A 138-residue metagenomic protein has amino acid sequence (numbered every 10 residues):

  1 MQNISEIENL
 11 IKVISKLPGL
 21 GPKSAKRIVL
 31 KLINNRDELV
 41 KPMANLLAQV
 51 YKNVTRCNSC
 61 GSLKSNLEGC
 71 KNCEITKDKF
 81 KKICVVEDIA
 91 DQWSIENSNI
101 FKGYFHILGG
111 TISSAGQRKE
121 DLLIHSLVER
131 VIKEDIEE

Functional and structural regions predicted by a protein language model:
M1, V13, R130-E134: Post-transcriptional modification and biogenesis factors for structured RNAs of the translation apparatus
Q2-I7, K16, K26-I83, D88-Q92: Cys/His-rich Zn2+-binding cysteine-cluster or related metal-binding knuckle/ribbon modules and their
L10: P-loop NTP-binding/switch modules centered on Walker-like glycine-rich loops
A25, I75-E138: Extended interfacial segments that mediate partner engagement and assembly in macromolecular machines
